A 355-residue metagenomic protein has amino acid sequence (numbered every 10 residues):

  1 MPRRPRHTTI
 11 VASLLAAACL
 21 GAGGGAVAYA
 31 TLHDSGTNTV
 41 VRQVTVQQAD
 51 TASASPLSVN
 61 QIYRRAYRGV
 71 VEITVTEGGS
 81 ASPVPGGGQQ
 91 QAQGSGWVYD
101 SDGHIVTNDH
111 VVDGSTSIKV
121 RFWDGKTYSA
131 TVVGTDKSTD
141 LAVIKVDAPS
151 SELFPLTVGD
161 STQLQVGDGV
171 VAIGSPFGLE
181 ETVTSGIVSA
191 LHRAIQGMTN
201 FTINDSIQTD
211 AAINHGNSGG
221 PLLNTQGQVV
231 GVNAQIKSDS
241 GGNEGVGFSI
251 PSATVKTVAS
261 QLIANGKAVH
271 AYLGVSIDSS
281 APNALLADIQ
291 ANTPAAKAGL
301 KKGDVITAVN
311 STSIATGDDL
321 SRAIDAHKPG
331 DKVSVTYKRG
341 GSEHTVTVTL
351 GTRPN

Functional and structural regions predicted by a protein language model:
R3-P282, Q290-N292, A298, G317-D331 (+2 more regions): Serine-dependent protease modules
G303: Conserved catalytic motifs of ABC-family nucleotide-binding domains
V309-I314, G340: Short strand-turn-strand beta-turns centered on an Asx-Gly dipeptide
K332-S334, T345: Short, conserved beta-strand segments of beta-strand-rich sandwich/propeller modules, principally
